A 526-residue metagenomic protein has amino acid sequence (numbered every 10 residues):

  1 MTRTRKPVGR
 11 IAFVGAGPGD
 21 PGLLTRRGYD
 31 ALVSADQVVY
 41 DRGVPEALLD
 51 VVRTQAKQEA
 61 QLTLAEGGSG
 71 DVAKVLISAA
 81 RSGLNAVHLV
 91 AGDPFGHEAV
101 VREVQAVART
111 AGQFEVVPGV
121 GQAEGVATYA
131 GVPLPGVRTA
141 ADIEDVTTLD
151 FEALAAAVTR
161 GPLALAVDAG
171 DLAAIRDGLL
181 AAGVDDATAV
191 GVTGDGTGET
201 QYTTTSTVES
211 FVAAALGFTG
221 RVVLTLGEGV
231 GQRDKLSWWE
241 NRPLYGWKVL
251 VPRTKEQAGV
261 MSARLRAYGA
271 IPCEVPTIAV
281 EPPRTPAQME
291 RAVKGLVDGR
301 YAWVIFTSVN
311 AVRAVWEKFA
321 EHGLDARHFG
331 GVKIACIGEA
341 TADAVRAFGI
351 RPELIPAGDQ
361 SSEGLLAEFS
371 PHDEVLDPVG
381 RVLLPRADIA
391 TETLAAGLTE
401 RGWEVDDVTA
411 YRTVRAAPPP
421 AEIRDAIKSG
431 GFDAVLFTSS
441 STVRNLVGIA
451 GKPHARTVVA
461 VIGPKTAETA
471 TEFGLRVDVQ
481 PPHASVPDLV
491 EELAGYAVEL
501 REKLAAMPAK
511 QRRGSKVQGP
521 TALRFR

Functional and structural regions predicted by a protein language model:
M1-V120, E124-G125, V158-T159, V222 (+2 more regions): Class I S-adenosyl-L-methionine
G9-A12, T188, W247: Short structural boundary motif marking the start of a folded domain
R27-Y29, R102-Q113, A130-V137, A320-D325 (+1 more regions): A glycine- and small-aliphatic-rich helix-loop capping segment at beta-alpha/alpha-beta transitions that lines
A56, S69, V116-A127, A140-A156 (+4 more regions): Conserved beta-alpha
A111, D185-T188: Gly/Ser/Thr-rich active-site loops/lids in small-molecule metabolic enzymes that frequently grip phosphoryl groups
L163: Post-transcriptional modification and biogenesis factors for structured RNAs of the translation apparatus
A166-V167: Short sequence/structural segments immediately N-terminal
A187-G191, S262: Flexible, glycine/charged-enriched surface loops at secondary-structure junctions
